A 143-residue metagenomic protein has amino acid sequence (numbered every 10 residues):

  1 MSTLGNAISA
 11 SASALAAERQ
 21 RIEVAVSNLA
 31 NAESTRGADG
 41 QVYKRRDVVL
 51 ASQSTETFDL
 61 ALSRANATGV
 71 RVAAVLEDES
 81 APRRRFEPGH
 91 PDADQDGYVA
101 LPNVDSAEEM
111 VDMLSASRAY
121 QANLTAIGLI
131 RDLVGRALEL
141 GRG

Functional and structural regions predicted by a protein language model:
M1-G143: Amphipathic alpha-helical polymerization modules
